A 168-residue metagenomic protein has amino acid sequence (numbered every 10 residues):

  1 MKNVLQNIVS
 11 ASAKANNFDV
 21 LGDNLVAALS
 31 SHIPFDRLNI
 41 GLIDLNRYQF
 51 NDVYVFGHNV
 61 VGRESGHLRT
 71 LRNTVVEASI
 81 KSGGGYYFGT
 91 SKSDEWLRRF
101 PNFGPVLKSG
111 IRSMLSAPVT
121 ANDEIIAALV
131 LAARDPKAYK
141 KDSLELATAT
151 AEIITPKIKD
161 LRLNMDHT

Functional and structural regions predicted by a protein language model:
M1-V20, S31, I126, D160-T168: Signal-transmission linkers at sensory-effector interfaces
V9-N16, L25-P34, L42-D44, H58-V60 (+2 more regions): Short regulatory alpha-helical segment in sensory/regulatory domains of signaling proteins that mediates
A27-S30, N39-H67, V75: GAF sensory/regulatory domain recognition with acknowledged cross-activation on helical regulatory dimers
N46, T120-I125, R134, L161: Flexible loop/coil segments at beta-strand boundaries within sensory signal-transduction domains
V60-R98, V106-L107: Regulatory sensory and allosteric helical modules in signal-transduction proteins and certain transcription factors
F103, S116, A128: Short hydrophobic/aromatic beta-strand element in the GNAT-like acyltransferase core that lines or flanks the acyl-donor
R112-T120: A short, aliphatic-rich beta-strand micro-motif
A132-A149, I158-D166: Regulatory loop-to-helix N-cap segments in sensory/regulatory domains that couple ligand/signal detection
